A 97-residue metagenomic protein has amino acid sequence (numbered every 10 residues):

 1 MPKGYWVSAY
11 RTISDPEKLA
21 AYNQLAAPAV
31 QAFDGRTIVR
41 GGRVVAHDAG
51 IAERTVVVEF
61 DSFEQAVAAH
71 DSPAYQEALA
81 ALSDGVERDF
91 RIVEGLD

Functional and structural regions predicted by a protein language model:
M1-R54, D61-D71, E94-D97: Short S/T/G/P-rich N-terminal loop/turn motif that feeds into the first structured element of a domain
F63-R91: C-terminal structural segments of small proteins and small subunits
